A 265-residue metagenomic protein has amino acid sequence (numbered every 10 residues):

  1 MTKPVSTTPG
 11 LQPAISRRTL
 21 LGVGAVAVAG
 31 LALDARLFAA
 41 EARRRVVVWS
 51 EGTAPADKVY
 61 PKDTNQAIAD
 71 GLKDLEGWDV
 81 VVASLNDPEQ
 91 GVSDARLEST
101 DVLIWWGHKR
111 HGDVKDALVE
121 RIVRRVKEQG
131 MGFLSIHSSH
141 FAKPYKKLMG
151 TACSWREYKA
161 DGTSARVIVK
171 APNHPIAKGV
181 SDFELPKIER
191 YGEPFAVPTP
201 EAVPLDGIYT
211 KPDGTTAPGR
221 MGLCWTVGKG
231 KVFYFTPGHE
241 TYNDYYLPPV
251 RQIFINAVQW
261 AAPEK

Functional and structural regions predicted by a protein language model:
M1-I15, V26: N-terminal secretory signal peptides
F38-S99: Aromatic-Pro/Gly-enriched surface loop or interdomain linker that acts as a lid/target-recognition segment
E41, K73, D79-V81, W155-Y234: Catalytic beta-strand/loop cores that center a nucleophilic Ser/Cys/Thr and support acyl-enzyme chemistry
R43, S84, P212-G219, V227-K265: Extracellular ligand-binding/catalytic regions of CAZymes and related secreted enzymes and adhesion modules
W49, R96-P144, K229: Short alpha-beta junction capping motif
T53-A54, R110, H140-F141, Y209-K211 (+2 more regions): Short, solvent-exposed loop/turn segments at secondary-structure junctions
A56-D57, Q90-G91, G112-D113, S135 (+2 more regions): Short catalytic/ligand-binding loop motif for oxyanion handling, primarily in non-cytosolic enzymes, centered on
K58, N86-V92, R110-K115, D213-T215: Acidic-and-aromatic substrate-binding clefts and catalytic sites of carbohydrate-active enzymes
